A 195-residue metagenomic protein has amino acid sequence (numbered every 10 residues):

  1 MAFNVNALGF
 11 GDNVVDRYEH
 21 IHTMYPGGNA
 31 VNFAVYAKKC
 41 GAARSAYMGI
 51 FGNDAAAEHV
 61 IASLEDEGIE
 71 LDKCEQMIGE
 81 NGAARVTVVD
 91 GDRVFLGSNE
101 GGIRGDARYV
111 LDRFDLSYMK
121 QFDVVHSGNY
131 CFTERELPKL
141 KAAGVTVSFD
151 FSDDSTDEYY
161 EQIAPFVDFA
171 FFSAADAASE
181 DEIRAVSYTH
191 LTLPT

Functional and structural regions predicted by a protein language model:
M1-E19: Positively charged, low-complexity intrinsically disordered leader regions
N6, D123-V124: Structural motif
N6, R44-A46, T146, D168: Residues at the starts of beta-strands that form the adenosine-phosphate
G9, Y47-G49, F149: Structural beta-sheet core signal
V15-H20, M24, A42-D123: Conserved N-terminal subdomain of the carbohydrate kinase-like
N32-K38: Histidine-anchored nucleotide/phosphate-binding helix
V124-V186: Conserved beta-alpha-beta core of the PfkB/ribokinase-like small-molecule kinase fold
T189-T195: Conserved small/polar residues in nucleotide/adenosyl-binding loops
